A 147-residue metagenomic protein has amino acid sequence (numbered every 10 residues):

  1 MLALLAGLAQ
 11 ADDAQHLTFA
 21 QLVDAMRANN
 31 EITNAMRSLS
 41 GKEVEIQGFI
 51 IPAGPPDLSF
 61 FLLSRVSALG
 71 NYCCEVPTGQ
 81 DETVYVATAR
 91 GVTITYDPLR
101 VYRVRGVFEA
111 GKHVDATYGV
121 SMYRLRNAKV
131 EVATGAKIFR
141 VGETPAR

Functional and structural regions predicted by a protein language model:
M1-G7: Bacterial N-terminal signal peptides
A11-R147: OB-fold and OB-like single-stranded nucleic-acid-recognition modules and their adjacent interaction interfaces
